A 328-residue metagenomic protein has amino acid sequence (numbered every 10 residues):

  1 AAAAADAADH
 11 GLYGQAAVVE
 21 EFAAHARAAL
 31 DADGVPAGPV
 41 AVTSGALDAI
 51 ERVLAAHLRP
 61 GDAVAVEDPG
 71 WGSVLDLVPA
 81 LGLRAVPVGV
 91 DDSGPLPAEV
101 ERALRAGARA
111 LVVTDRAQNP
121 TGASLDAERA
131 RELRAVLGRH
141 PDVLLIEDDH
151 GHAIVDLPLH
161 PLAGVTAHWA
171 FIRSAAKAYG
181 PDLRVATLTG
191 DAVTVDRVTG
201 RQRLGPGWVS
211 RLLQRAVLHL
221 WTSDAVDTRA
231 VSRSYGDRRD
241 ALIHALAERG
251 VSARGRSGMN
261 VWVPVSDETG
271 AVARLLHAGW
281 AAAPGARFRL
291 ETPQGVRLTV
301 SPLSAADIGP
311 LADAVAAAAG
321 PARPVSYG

Functional and structural regions predicted by a protein language model:
D6-H140, A153-T166, A170, S326-Y327: Conserved core of the PLP fold type I
A63, R84, L144, S252 (+1 more regions): Residue-level detector of anion-binding/catalytic polar loops
V66, E147-D148: Hydrophobic residues in beta-strands of the RecA-like P-loop NTPase core, especially within AAA+ ATPase
R116-N119, K177, L303: Short glycine-rich anion-binding loops that position phosphate/pyrophosphate groups of nucleotides and phosphorylated
A170-S232: Conserved core segment of the aminotransferase class I/II
T189, W262-P264, T299-S301: Short hydrophobic/aromatic beta-strand micro-patches that form the beta-sheet surface supporting nucleotide- or nucleic
Y235-I243, V251-P264: Conserved glycine-rich beta-strand-loop-beta hairpin in the small C-terminal domain of fold type I
H277, R289-G328: PLP-dependent enzyme catalytic core of the Aspartate aminotransferase-like
